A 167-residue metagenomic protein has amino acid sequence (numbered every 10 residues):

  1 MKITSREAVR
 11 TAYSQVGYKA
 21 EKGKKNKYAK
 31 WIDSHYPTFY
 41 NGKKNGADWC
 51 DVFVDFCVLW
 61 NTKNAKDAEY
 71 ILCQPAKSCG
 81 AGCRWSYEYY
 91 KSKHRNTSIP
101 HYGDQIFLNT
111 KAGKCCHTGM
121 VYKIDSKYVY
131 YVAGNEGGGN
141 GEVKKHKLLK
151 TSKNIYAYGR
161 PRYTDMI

Functional and structural regions predicted by a protein language model:
M1-D67: N-terminal capping segments
K2-T4, K63-N140: ...with weaker cross-activation on analogous glycine-rich loops/strands in unrelated enzymes
R10, S14, L148, T164-M166: General helical structural elements
T11, Y130, Y156-A157: Generic structural signal for residues positioned in beta-strands
G23-N45, N109-K153: Glycine-rich catalytic cores of cysteine/serine-nucleophile enzymes that process amide/ester linkages in cell-envelope
T38, V52-D55, E69, E88-Y89 (+2 more regions): Intrinsic disorder/low-structure terminal segments
T151-I167: Low-complexity, Gly/Ser/Thr/Pro-rich intrinsically disordered linker/tail segments
